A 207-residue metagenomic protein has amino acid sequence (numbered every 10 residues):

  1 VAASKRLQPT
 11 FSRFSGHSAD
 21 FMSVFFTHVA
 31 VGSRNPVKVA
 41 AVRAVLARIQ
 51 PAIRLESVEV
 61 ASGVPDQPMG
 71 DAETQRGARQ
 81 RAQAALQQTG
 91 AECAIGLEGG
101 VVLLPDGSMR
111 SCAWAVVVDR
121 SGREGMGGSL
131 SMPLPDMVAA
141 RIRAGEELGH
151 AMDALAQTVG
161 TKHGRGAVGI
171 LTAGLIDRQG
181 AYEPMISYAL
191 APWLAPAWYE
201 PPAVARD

Functional and structural regions predicted by a protein language model:
V1-A3, A19-D20: Acidic, Ala/Val/Gly-enriched low-complexity intrinsically disordered segments
R6-P9: Cationic, low-complexity basic patches in intrinsically disordered or flexible, solvent-exposed regions
F11-F14, F21: Aromatic (phenylalanine/tyrosine) cluster motif
S15, V31, I95-E98: Short glycine-rich loop/turn motifs that provide flexible caps or phosphate-binding loops at active sites
A19-M22, S121: Intrinsic disorder/low-complexity detector
M22-A91: N-terminal polybasic phosphate/anion-binding patch
Q67-D207: Anionic-ligand binding patches
